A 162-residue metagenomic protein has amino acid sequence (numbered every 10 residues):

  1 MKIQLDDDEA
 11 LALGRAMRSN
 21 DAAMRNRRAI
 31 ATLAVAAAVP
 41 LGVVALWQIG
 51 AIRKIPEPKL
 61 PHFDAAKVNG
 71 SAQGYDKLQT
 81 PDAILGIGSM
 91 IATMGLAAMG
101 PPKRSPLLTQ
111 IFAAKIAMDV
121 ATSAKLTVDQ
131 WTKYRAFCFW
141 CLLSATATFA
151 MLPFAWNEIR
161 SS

Functional and structural regions predicted by a protein language model:
M1-S162: Short amphipathic, positively biased membrane-proximal segments that drive organelle/inner-membrane targeting
